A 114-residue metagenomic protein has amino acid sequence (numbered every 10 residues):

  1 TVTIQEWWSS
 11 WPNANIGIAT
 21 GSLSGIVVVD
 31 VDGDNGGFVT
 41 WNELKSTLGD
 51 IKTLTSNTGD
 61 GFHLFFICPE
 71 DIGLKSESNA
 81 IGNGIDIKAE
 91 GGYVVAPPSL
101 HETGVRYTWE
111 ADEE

Functional and structural regions predicted by a protein language model:
T1-E114: Conserved phosphate/metal-binding and DNA-contacting active-site motifs used in DNA phosphodiester-bond processing
